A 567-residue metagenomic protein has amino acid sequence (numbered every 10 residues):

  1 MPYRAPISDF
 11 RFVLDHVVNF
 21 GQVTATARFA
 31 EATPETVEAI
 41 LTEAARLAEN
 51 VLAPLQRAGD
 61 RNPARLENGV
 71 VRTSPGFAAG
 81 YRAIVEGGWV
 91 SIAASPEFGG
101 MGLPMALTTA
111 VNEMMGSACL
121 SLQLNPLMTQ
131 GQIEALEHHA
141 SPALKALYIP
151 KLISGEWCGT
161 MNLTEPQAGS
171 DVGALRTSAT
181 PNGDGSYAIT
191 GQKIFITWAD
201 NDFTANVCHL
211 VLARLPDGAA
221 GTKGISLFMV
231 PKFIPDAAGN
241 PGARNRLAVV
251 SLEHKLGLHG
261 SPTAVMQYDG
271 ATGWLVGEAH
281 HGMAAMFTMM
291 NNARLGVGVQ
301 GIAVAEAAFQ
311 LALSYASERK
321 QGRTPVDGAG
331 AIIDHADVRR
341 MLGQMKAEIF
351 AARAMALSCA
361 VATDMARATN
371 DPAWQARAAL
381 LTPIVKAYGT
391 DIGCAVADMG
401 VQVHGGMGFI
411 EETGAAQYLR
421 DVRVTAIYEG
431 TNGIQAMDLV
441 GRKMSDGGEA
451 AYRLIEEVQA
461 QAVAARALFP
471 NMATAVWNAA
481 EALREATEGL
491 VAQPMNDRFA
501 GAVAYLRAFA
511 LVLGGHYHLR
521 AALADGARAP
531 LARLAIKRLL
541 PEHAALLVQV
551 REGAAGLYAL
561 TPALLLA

Functional and structural regions predicted by a protein language model:
M1-Q123, L147, A555-A567: Amphipathic, small/basic residue-rich leader segments at the start of a protein or domain
M1-T24, Q267-D269, W274-A279, L311-E318: Acidic, low-complexity proline/glycine-rich segments
R4-A5, L258, P372, A376-E456 (+2 more regions): Alpha-helix capping/hinge segments and adjacent helical runs
R28-E31, R61-T73, G282-G296, Q310-K346 (+3 more regions): Glycine-rich cofactor-pocket loops
A64, P126-T129, A140-T177, P181-N182 (+6 more regions): Internal maturation/activation junctions in enzymes
S186-R244: A short core secondary-structure module
F195-T197, I234-V250, K255, P262-A293 (+2 more regions): A glycine-rich, basic-preceded beta-loop-alpha segment at the flavin cofactor/substrate interface of flavin-utilizing
D446, Q461-A567: C-terminal amphipathic alpha-helical interaction region
